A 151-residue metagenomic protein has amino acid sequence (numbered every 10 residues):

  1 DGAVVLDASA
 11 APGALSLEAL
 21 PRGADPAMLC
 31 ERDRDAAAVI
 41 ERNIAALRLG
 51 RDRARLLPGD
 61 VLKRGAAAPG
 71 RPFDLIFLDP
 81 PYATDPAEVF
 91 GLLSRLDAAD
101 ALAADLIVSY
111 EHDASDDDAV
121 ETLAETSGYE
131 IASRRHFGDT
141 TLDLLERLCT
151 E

Functional and structural regions predicted by a protein language model:
D1-E151: Class I S-adenosyl-L-methionine-dependent methyltransferase catalytic core
